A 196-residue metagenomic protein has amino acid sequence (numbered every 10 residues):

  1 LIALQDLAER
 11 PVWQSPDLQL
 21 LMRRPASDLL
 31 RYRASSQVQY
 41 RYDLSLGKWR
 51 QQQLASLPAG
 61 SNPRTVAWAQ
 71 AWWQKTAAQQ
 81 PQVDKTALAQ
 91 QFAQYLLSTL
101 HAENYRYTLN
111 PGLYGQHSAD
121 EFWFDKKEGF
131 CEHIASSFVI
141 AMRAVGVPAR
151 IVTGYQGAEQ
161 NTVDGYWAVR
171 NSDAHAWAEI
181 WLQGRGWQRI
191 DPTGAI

Functional and structural regions predicted by a protein language model:
I2-D125: Acidic low-complexity segments
Q39-Y42, A102-R106, Y114, G129-F130 (+3 more regions): Solvent-exposed loop/turn segments at secondary-structure junctions within structured extracellular/periplasmic domains
Q91, E132-H133: Residue-level recognition of alpha-helix initiation/capping sites
E121-F130, G165-V169: Short, contiguous acidic/charged loop-to-helix segments that flank catalytic cores in large enzymes
H133-I196: Hydrophobic/aromatic-rich core segments of domains that either
